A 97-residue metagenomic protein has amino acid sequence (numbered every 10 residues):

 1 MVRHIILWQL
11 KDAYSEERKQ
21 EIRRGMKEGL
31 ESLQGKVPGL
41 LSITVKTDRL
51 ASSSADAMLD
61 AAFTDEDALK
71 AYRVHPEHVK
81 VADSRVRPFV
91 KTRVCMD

Functional and structural regions predicted by a protein language model:
M1-D56, T64-V74, D97: Short S/T/G/P-rich N-terminal loop/turn motif that feeds into the first structured element of a domain
E66-R93: C-terminal structural segments of small proteins and small subunits
